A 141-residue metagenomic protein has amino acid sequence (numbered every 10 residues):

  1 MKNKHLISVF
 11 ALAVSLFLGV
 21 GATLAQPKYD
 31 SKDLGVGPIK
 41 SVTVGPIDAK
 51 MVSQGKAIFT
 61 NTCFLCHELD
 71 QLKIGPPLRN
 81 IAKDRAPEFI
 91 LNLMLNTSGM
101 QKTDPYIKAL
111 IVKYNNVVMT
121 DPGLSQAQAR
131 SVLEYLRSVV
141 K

Functional and structural regions predicted by a protein language model:
K2-A11: Bacterial N-terminal signal peptides that target proteins for export
A11-G19: Bacterial N-terminal signal peptides
T23-A25: Boundary at the C-terminal end of the N-terminal hydrophobic targeting segment
P27-I58: Electrostatic cytochrome c docking/interface patches
M51, F59-T62, D70, V118 (+1 more regions): Short pre-active-site segment immediately N-terminal to redox-active cysteine/selenocysteine motifs in thiol-based
V52, K56, E68-G99: Gly/Gly-Pro-rich "capping" loops immediately C-terminal to redox-active cysteine motifs in periplasmic/lumenal
I74-I81, S98-A129: Axial heme c-ligation environment in periplasmic c-type cytochrome domains
E88-L93, N116-K141: C-terminal capping alpha-helices of c-type cytochrome domains
